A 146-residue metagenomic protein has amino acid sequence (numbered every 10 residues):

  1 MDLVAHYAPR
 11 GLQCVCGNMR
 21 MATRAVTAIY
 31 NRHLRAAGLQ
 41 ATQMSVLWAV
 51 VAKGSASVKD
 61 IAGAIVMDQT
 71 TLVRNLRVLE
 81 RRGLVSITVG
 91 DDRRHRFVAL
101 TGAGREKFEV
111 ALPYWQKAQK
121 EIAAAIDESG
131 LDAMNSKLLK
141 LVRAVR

Functional and structural regions predicted by a protein language model:
M1-G11, P113, A124, E128-R146: C-terminal regulatory/oligomerization modules of transcriptional regulators
A8-Q13, G17-R20, R24-T71, R77 (+3 more regions): N-terminal helix-turn-helix DNA-binding core of bacterial DNA-binding proteins
M21, A25-A36, V110, Y114-K117 (+4 more regions): Solvent-exposed, charged/polar functional surfaces in cytosolic regulatory/catalytic domains
T23, V51, T101, N135-L138 (+1 more regions): Generic structural concept
S55, R77-S136: Charged, amphipathic alpha-helical coiled-coil/dimerization segments
